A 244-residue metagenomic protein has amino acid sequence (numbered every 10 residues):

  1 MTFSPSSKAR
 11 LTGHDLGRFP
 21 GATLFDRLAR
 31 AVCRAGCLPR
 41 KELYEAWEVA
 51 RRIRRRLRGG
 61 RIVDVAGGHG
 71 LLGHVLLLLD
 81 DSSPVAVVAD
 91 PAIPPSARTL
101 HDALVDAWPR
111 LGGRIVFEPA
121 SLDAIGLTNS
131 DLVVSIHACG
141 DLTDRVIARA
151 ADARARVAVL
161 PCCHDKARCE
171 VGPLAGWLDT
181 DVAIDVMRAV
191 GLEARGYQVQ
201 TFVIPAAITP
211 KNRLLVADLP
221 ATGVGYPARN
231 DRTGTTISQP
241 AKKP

Functional and structural regions predicted by a protein language model:
M1-P244: Class I S-adenosyl-L-methionine
